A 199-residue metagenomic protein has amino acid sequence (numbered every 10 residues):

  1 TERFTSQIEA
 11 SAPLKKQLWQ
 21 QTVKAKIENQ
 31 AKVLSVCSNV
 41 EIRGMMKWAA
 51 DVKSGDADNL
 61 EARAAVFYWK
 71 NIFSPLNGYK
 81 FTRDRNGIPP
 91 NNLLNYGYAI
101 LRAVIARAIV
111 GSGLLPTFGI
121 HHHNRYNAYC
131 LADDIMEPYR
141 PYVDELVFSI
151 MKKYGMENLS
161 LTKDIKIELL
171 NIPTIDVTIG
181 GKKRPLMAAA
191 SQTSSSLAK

Functional and structural regions predicted by a protein language model:
T1-K199: Active-site helix-to-loop segments that bind/position phosphate- or nucleotide-bearing substrates and donors across
